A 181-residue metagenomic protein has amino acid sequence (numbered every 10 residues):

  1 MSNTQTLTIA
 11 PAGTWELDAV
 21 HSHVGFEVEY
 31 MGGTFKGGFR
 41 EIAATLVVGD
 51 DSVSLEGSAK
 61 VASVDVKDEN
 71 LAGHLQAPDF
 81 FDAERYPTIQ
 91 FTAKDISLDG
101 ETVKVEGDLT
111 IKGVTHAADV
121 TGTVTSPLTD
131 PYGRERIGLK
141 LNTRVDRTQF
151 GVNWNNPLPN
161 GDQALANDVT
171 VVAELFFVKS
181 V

Functional and structural regions predicted by a protein language model:
M1-V181: Low-complexity, acidic/polar, glycine-enriched regions of mature
